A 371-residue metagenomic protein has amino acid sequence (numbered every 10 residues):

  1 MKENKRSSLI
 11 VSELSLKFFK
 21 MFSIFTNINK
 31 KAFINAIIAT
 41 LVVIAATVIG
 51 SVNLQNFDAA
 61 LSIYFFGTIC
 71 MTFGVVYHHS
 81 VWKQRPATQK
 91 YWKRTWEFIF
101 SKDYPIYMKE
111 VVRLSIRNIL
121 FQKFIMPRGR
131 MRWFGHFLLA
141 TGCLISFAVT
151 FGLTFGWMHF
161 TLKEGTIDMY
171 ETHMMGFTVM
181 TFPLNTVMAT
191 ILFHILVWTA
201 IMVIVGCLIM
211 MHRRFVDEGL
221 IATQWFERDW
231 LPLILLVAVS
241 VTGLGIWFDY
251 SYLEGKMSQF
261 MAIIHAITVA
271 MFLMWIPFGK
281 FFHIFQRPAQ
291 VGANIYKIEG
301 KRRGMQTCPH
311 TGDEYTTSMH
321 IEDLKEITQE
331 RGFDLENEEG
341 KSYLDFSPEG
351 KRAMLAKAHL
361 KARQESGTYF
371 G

Functional and structural regions predicted by a protein language model:
R6-Q306, Q364: Membrane-embedded alpha-helical bundles of multi-pass integral membrane proteins
R303-T307, G340-Y343: Short metal-coordination and nucleic-acid-contact micro-motifs, chiefly zinc-binding Cys/His arrays
C308-G312, S347-G350: Short cysteine-rich clusters marking metal-coordination/redox-active sites
E314-T317: Primarily interfacial, aromatic-capped hydrophobic alpha-helices that serve as membrane anchors
I321-G371: Structured cytosolic domains appended to multi-pass membrane proteins
